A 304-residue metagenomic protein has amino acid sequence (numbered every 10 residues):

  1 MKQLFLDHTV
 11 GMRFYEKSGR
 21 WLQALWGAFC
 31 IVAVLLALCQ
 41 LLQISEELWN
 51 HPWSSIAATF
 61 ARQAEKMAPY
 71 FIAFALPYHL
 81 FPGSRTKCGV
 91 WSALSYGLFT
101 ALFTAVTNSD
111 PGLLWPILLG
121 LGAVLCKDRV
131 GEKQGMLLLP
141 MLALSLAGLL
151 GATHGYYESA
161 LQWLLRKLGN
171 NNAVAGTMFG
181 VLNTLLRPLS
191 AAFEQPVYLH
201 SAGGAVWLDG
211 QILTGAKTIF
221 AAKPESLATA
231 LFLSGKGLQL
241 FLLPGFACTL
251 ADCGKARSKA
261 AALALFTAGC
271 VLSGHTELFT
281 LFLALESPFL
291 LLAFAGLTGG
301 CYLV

Functional and structural regions predicted by a protein language model:
K2-D128, P140-V304: Pore-lining transmembrane helices
G131-L137: Membrane-interfacial entry segments at the cytosolic side of transmembrane helices
